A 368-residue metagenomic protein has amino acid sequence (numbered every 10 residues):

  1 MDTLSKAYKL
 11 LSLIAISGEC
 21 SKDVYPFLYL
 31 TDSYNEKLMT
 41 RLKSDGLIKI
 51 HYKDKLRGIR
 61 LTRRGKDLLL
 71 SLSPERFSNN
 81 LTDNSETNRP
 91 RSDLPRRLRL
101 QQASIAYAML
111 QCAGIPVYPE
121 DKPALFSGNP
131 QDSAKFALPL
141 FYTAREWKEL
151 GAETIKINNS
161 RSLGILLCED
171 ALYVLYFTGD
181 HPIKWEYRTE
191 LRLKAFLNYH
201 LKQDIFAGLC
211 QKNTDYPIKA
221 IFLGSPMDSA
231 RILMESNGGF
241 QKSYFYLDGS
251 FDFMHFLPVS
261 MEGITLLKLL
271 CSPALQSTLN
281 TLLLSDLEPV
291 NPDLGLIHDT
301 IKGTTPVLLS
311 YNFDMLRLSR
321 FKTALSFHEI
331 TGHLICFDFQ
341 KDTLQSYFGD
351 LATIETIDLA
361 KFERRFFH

Functional and structural regions predicted by a protein language model:
M1-D83: Basic, Lys/Arg-rich alpha-helical nucleic-acid-recognition elements, primarily the DNA-binding modules of transcription
G46-I50, P116-E120, T278-L287: Short secondary-structure junctions
I50-K55, L167-E169, T300-K302: Short, ordered beta-strand-loop transition motifs
R63-R76, N80-D83, R91-C112, V117-E120 (+6 more regions): General detector of folded, globular domains
S85-N88, I115-N129, F206-D228: Short glycine-rich, low-complexity/disordered patches
T87-E186: Exposed, interaction-prone assembly regions rather than primary DNA-binding/catalytic cores
L100-A106, W185-F206, S236-G238, D314-T323: Well-ordered, non-membrane alpha-helical segments in soluble/globular domains
L175-I183, N213, P217-H368: Long, compositionally biased intrinsically disordered regions
